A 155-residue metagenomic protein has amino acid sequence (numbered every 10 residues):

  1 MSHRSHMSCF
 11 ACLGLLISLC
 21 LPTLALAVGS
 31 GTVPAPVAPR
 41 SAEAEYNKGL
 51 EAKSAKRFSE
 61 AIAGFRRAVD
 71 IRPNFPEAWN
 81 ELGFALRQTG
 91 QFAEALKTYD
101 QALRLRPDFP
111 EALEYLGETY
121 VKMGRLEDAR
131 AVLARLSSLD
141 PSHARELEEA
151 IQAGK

Functional and structural regions predicted by a protein language model:
R40-I71: Alpha-helical segment of the N-proximal tetratricopeptide repeat
A42-E43, P76-E77, P110-E111, A144-R145: Helix-start (N-cap) detector for alpha-helical repeat units in TPR-like alpha-solenoids, especially tetratricopeptide
Y46, K53, D70, N80 (+3 more regions): Position-specific recognition of the canonical hydrophobic site in helix A of tetratricopeptide repeat
N47, E81, Y115, E149-A150: Canonical tetratricopeptide repeat
V69-D70, D100-R104, S137-S138: Conserved structural position within tetratricopeptide repeats
